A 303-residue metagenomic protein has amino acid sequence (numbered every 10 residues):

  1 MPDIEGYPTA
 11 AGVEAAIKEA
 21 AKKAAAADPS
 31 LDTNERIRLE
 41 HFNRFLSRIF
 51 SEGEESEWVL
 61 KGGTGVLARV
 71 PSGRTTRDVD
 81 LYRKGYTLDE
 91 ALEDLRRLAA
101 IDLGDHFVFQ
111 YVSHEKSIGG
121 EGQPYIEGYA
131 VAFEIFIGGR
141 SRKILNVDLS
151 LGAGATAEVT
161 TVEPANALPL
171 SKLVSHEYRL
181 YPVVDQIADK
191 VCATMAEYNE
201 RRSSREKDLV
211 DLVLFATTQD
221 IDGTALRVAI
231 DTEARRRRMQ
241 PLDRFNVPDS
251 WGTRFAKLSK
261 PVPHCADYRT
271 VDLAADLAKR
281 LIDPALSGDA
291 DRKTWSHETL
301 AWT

Functional and structural regions predicted by a protein language model:
M1-W58, L67-V79, R83-T303: Structured mid-to-C-terminal alpha-helical surface segments
